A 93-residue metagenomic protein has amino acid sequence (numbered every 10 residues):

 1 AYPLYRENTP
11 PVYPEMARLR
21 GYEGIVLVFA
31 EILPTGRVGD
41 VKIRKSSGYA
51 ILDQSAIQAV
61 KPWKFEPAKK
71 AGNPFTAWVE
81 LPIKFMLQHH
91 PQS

Functional and structural regions predicted by a protein language model:
A1-R20, Q58-K64, L81, H89-S93: Acidic, low-complexity proline/glycine/alanine-rich linker and hinge segments
Y22, I32-K69: A short, well-structured alpha-helical segment
V26-V28: Short hydrophobic beta-strand micro-motif common in sensory/regulatory domains
A30-I32, F85: Hydrophobic beta-strand positions in extracellular immunoglobulin-like domains
K45, F85-L87: Flexible glycine-/small-residue-rich
A77-V79: Extracellular and select intracellular beta-sandwich modules with Ser/Thr-enriched, small-residue motifs on
